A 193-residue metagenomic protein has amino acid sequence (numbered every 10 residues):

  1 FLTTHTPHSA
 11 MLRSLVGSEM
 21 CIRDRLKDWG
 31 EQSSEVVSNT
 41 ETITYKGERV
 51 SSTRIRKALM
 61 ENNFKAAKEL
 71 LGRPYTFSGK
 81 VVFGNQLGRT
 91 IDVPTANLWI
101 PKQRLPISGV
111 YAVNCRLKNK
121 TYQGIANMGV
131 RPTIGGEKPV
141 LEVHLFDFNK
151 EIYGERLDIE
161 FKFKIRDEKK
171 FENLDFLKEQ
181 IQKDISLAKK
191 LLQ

Functional and structural regions predicted by a protein language model:
F1-G17, I22: Single conserved hydrophobic/aromatic residue that forms the stacking wall/gate of nucleotide- or nucleobase-binding
T4-T6, T40, T133: Ser/Thr-centric signal marking residues that sit in or immediately flank functional binding/regulatory motifs
S9-A10, T44, R56, R166: Generic anion/oxyanion-binding catalytic loop in active/binding sites
R13, K68, K189: A cross-family signal for key residues in well-ordered alpha-helices that form functional helical elements
S18-D92, E172, F176: Classical nucleotidyltransferase
S33, V82-Q193: Phosphate/ribose-recognition catalytic cores of enzymes acting on nucleotide-derived substrates
